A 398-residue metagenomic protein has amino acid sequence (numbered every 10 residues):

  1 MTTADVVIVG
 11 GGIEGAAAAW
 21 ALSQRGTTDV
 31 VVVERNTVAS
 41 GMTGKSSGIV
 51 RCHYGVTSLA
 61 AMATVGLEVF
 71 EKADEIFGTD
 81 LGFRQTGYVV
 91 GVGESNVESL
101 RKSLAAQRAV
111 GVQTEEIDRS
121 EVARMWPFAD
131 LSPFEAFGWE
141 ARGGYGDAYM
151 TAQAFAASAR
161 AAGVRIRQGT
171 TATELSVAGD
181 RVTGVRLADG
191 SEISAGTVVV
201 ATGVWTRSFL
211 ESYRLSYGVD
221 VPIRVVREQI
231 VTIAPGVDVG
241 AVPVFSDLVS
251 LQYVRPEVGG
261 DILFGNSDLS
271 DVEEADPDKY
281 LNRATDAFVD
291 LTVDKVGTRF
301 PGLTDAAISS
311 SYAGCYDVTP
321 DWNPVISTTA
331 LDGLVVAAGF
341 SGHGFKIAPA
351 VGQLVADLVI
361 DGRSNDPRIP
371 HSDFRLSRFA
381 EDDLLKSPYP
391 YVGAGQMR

Functional and structural regions predicted by a protein language model:
M1-E14, V31: Beta1/beta-strand and adjacent pyrophosphate-binding region of the FAD-binding site in flavoprotein oxidoreductases
S23-T43: Glycine-rich FAD pyrophosphate-binding loop
G48-M125, L251-Y253, V296: Dinucleotide-binding Rossmann-like beta1-alpha1 core, especially the glycine-rich loop that anchors the ADP
A61, V90-S99, W139-A157, L281-F288: Short beta-strand to alpha-helix junction loop
W139-D189, I193: Helical element adjacent to the flavin cofactor pocket in flavoenzyme catalytic cores
S191-V242, D366: Central helical "cap/lid" subdomain
D220, P235-G333: Active-site lid/adjacent beta-loop-alpha segment flanking the redox-cofactor pocket in flavoenzymes
D294-R398: C-terminal catalytic lobe of FAD-dependent flavoproteins
